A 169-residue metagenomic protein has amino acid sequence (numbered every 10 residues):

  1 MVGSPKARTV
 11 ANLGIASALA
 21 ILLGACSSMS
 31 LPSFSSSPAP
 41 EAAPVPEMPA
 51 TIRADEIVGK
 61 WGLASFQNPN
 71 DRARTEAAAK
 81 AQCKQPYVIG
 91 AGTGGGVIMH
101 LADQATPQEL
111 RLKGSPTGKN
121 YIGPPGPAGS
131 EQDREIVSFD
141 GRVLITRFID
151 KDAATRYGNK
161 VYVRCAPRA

Functional and structural regions predicted by a protein language model:
V2-D71, T75, V161, C165-A169: Amphipathic/hydrophobic helical signal segments and adjacent flexible N-terminal regions that mediate secretion
L31-P49, K119-A169: Beta-sheet ligand-binding and adhesion/scaffold domains
N68-P69, G92-R142: Contiguous, well-ordered beta-strand patches that form the walls/edges of small beta-barrel/beta-sandwich domains
T75-K80, A153: Short consensus segments that form the blades of beta-propeller domains, in both extracellular/periplasmic
C83-K84: Short amphipathic, helix-prone segments within low-complexity/disordered or flexible regions
Y87-V88: Mid-length scaffold segments of soluble, non-membrane domains
